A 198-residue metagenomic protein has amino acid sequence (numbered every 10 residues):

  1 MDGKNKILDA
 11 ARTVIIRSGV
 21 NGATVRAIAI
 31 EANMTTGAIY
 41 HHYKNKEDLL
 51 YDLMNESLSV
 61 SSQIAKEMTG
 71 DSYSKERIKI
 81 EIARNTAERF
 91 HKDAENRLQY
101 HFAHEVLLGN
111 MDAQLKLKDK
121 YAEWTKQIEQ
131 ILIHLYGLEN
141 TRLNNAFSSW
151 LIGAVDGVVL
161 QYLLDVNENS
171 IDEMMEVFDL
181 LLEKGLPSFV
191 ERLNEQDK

Functional and structural regions predicted by a protein language model:
D2, K6, A10-D48, D52: Helix-turn-helix
A10, V14, A154-Q161: Amphipathic alpha-helical interface segments
N21-G22, L138-L143: Short, charged helix-capping/linker segments at alpha-helix termini
D52, K66-A94, H134, F147-L151 (+2 more regions): Hydrophobic alpha-helical connector segments
N55-S62: Short, basic, alpha-helical segments at the C-terminal edge of helix-turn-helix-like DNA-binding modules
E67, K92, M111-Y136, A146-S149 (+1 more regions): Amphipathic alpha-helical packing segments from all-alpha helical-bundle domains
R84, T125-H134, S149, L164-K198: C-terminal peripheral helix-coil segments that are non-catalytic and often amphipathic
H91-D112, L163-L164: Amphipathic alpha-helical segments used for helix-helix packing
